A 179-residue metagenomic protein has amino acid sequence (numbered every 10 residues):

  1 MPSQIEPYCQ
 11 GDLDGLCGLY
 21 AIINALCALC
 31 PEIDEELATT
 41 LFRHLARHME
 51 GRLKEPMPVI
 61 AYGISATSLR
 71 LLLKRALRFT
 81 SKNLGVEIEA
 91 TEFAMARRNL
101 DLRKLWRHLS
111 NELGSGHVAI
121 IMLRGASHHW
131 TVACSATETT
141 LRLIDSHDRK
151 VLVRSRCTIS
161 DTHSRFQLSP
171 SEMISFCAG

Functional and structural regions predicted by a protein language model:
M1-P56: Active-site nucleophile-adjacent alpha helix/oxyanion-hole segment immediately C-terminal to the catalytic cysteine
E50-F166: Conserved active-site-adjacent core of cysteine acyl-enzyme catalytic domains
L168-G179: Low-complexity, Gly/Ser/Thr/Pro-rich intrinsically disordered linker/tail segments
